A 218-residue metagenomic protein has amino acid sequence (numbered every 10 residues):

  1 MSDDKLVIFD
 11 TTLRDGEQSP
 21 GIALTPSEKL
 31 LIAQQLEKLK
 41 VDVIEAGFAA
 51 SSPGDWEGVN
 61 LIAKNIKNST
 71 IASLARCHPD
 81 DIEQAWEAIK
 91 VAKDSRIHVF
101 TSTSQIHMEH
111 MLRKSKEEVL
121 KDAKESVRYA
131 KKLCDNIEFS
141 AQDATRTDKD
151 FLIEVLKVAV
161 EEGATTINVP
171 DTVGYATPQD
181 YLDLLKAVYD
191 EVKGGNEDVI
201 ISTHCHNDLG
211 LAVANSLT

Functional and structural regions predicted by a protein language model:
D3-I8, D15-I44, W56-N65, P79-I201 (+1 more regions): Alpha/beta enzyme core
S51: Anionic-ligand anchoring segments at beta-strand to alpha-helix junctions in alpha/beta enzyme folds, i.e., glycine
G54, C77, L211: Short, glycine/acidic-rich beta->alpha junctions
T70-A75: A glycine-rich helix N-cap at a beta->alpha junction
H206-T218: Thiamine diphosphate
